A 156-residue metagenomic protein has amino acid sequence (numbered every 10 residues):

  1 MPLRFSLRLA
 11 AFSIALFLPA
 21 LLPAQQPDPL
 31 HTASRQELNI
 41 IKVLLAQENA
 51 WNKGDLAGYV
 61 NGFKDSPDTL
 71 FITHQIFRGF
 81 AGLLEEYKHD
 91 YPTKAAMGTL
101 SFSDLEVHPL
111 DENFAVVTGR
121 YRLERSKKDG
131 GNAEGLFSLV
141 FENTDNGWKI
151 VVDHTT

Functional and structural regions predicted by a protein language model:
M1-A11: Bacterial N-terminal signal peptides that target proteins for export
A10-A20: Bacterial N-terminal signal peptides
L22-G62, S66: Short, low-complexity N-terminal intrinsically disordered segments enriched in polar/charged residues
L38, L56-N113: A solvent-exposed, acidic/Ser-Thr-rich amphipathic alpha-helical stretch
Y87-K88, F102-H108, Y121-L123, L136-E142: Hydrophobic/aromatic beta-strand elements that line small-molecule binding cavities or substrate pockets in beta-rich
K94-A95, L123-G131: Short, cysteine-centered beta-strand-loop-beta hairpins and adjacent loop/turn segments enriched in charged/polar
N113-L123: A short hydrophobic beta-strand element
E134-T156: Short beta-strand edge/turn micro-motifs at domain boundaries
